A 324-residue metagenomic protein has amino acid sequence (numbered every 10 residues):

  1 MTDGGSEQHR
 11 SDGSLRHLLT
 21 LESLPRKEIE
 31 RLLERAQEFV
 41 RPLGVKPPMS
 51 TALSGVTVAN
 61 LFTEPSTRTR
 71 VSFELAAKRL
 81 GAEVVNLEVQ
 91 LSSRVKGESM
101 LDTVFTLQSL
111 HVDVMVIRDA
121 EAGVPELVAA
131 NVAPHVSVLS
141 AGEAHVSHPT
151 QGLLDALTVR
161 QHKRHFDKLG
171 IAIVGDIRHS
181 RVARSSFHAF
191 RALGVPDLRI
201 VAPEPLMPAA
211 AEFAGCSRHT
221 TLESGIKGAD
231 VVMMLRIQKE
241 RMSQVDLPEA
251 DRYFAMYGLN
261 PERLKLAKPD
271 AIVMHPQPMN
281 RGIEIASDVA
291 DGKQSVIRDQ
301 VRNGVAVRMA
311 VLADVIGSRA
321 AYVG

Functional and structural regions predicted by a protein language model:
T2-L75: Positively charged, low-complexity intrinsically disordered leader regions
P47-L157, R281: Phosphate/diphosphate ligand-binding glycine-rich loop within oxidoreductases
A52-V58, D167-L169, V195, D270: Phosphate-coordination loops involved in phosphoryl transfer and adenosine-cofactor binding
T63-L75, A156-L235: Glycine-rich phosphate/diphosphate-binding loop of Rossmann-like nucleotide-binding domains
V124-E143, Q244-A267, G292-Q294: A short, gly/pro- and small-residue-rich
A211-D288: Rossmann-like adenosine-cofactor binding region
D270-A271, P276-G324: Adenosine-phosphate binding glycine-rich loop
